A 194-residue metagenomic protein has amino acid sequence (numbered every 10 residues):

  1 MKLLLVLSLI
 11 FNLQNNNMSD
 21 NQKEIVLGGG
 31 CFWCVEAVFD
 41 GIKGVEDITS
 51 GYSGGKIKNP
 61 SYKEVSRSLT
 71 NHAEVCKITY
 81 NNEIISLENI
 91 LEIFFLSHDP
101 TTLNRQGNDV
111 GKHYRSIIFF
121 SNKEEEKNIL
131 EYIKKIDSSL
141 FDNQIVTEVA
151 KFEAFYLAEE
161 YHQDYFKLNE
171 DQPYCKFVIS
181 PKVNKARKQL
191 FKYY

Functional and structural regions predicted by a protein language model:
L3-N12: Sec-dependent N-terminal signal peptides
F11-Y194: Flexible coil/turn and secondary-structure edge motifs
